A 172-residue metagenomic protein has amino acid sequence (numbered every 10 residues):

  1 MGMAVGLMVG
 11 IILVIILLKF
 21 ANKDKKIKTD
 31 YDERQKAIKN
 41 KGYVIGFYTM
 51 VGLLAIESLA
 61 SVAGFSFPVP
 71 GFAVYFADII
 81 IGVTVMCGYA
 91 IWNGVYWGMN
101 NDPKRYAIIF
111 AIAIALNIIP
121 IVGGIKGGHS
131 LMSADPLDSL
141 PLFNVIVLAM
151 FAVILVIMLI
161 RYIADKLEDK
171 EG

Functional and structural regions predicted by a protein language model:
M1-I16, N144-V147: Hydrophobic transmembrane alpha-helical segments in integral membrane proteins
I11-I27, F76-G94, I160-D165: Membrane-water interface of transmembrane alpha-helices
D24-N40: Cytosolic, membrane-interface loops and tails of multi-pass inner-membrane proteins
K36, V95-N117, E171-G172: Membrane-helix boundary/juxtamembrane motif in polytopic membrane proteins
K41-V62: A generic, lipid-embedded transmembrane alpha helix
V51-S58, A113-M132: Hydrophobic alpha-helical transmembrane segments in multi-pass integral membrane proteins
A63-I91, S139-A152: Hydrophobic alpha-helical transmembrane segments and immediately flanking/interface helices in integral membrane
